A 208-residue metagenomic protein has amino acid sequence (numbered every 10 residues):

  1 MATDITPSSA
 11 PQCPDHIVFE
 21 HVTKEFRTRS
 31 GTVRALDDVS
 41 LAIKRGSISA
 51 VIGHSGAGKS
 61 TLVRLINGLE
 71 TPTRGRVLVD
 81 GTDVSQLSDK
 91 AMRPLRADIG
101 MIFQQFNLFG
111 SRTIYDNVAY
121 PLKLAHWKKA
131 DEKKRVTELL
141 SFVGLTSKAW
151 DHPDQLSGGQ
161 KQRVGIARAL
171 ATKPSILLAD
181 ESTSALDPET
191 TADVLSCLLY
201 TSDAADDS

Functional and structural regions predicted by a protein language model:
A2-Q12: Pre-NBD coupling/linker segments of ABC/ABC-like ATPases
C13-S202: ABC family nucleotide-binding domain
D203-D207: A short, hydrophobic C-terminal helix/tail in secreted or cell-surface proteins
